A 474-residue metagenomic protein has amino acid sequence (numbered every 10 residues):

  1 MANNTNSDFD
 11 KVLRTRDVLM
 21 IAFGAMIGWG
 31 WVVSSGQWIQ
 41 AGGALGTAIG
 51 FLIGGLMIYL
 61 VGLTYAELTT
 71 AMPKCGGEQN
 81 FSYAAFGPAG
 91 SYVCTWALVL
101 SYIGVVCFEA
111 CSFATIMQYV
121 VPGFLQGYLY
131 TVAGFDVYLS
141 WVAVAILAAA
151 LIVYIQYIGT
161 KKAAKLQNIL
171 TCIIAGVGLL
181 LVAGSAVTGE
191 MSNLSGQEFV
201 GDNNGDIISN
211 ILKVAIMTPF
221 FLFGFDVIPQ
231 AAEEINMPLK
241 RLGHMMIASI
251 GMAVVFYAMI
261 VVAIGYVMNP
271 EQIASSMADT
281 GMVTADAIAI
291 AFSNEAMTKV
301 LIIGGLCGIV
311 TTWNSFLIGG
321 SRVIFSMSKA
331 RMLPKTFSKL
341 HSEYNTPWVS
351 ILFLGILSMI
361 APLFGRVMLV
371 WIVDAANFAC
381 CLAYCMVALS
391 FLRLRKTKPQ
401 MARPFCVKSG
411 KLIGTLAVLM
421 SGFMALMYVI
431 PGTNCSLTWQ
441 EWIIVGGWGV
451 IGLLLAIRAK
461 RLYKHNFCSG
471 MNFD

Functional and structural regions predicted by a protein language model:
M1-G36, Q40-L45, I58-L63, K74-C75 (+4 more regions): Membrane-interface "cap" regions at the ends of multi-pass membrane proteins
N4-F9, A48, F124-S140, N168-K299: Helix-loop-helix junctions that connect adjacent transmembrane segments in multi-pass membrane transporters
V12-A22, A48, G87-S101, V144-L147 (+5 more regions): Select transmembrane alpha-helical segments in multipass membrane proteins
Q37-G43, T47, S112, V121 (+6 more regions): Transmembrane helix-loop boundary segments of multi-pass membrane transporters
Q37-Q40, I49-G50, Y59-A149, Y154-Y157 (+3 more regions): Hydrophobic transmembrane alpha-helices that form the core helical bundles of multi-pass secondary transporters
N80-S82, G87, Y119-F124, G201 (+2 more regions): TM-loop-TM module centered on a large, flexible mid-protein loop between adjacent transmembrane helices in multi-pass
S140-M191, M246-G251, V373-M386, K411-I413 (+1 more regions): Membrane-interface loop-to-helix entry segments
T336-T346, Y384-L437, F473: C-terminal membrane-solvent junction of multi-pass transporters and transport-like membrane proteins
